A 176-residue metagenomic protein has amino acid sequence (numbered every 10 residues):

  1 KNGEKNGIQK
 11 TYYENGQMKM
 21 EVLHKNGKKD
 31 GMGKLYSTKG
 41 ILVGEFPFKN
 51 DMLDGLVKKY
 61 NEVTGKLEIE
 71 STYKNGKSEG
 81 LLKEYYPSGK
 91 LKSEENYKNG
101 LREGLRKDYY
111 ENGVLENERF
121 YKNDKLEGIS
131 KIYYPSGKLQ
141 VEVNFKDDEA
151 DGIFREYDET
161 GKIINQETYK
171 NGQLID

Functional and structural regions predicted by a protein language model:
K1-D176: Glycine/tyrosine- and acidic-biased, solvent-exposed loop/turn segments at the edges of beta-strands
